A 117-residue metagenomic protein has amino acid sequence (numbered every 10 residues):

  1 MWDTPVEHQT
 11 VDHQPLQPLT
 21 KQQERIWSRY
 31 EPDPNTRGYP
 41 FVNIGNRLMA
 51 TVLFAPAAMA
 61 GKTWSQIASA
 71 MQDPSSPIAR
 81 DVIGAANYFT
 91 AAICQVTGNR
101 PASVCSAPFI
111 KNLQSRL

Functional and structural regions predicted by a protein language model:
M1-L117: Non-globular targeting/processing and membrane-anchoring segments
